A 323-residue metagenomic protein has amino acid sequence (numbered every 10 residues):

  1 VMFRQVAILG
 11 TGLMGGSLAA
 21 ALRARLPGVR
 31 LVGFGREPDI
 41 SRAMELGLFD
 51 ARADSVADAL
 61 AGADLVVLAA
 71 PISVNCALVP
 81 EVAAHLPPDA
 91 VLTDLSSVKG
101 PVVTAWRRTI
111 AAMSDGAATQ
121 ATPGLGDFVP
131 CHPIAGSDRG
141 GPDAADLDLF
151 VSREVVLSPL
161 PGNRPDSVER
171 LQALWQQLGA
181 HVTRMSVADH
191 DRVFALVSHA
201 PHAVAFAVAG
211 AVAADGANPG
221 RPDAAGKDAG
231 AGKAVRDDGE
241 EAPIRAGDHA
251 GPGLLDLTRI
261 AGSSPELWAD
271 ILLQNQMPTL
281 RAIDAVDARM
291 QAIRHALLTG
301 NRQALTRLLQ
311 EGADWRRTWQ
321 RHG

Functional and structural regions predicted by a protein language model:
V1-A61: NAD(P)+-binding Rossmann beta1-loop-alpha1 motif at the extreme N-terminus of oxidoreductases
F3-Q5, D89, S152: Phosphate-coordination loops involved in phosphoryl transfer and adenosine-cofactor binding
Q5, G28-R30, D127, E154 (+1 more regions): Residues at the starts of beta-strands that form the adenosine-phosphate
V56-L86, A90-T93: Rossmann-like NAD(P)-binding element
E81-D143: Rossmann-like NAD(P)(H) cofactor-binding subdomain of soluble oxidoreductases
L149-D228, G232-I260: Internal alpha-helical scaffold of NAD(P)-dependent oxidoreductase catalytic cores
P243-G312: Interdomain hinge/lid region at the active-site interface of Rossmann-like NAD(P)-dependent oxidoreductases
